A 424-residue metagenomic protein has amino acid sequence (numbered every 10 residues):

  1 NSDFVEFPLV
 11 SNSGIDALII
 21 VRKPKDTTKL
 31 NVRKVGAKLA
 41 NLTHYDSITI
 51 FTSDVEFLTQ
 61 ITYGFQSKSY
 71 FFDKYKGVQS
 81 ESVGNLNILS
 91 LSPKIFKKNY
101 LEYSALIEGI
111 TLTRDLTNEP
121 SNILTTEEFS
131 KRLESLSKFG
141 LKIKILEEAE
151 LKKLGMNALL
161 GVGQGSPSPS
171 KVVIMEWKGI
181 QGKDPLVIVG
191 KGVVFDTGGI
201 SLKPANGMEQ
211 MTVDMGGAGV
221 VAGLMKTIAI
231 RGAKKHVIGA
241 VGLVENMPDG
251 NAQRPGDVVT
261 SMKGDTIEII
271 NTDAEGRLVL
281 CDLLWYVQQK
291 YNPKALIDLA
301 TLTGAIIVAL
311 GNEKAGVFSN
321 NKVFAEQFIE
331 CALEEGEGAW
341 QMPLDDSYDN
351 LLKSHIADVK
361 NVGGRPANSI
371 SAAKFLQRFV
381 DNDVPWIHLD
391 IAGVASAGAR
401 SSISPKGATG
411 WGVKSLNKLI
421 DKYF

Functional and structural regions predicted by a protein language model:
N1-G192: Short amphipathic alpha-helical segment within the helicase RecA-like ATPase core that mediates nucleic-acid
S2, S13-G14, E127-F424: A generic structural signal for tightly packed, nonpolar segments enriched in small/aliphatic residues
